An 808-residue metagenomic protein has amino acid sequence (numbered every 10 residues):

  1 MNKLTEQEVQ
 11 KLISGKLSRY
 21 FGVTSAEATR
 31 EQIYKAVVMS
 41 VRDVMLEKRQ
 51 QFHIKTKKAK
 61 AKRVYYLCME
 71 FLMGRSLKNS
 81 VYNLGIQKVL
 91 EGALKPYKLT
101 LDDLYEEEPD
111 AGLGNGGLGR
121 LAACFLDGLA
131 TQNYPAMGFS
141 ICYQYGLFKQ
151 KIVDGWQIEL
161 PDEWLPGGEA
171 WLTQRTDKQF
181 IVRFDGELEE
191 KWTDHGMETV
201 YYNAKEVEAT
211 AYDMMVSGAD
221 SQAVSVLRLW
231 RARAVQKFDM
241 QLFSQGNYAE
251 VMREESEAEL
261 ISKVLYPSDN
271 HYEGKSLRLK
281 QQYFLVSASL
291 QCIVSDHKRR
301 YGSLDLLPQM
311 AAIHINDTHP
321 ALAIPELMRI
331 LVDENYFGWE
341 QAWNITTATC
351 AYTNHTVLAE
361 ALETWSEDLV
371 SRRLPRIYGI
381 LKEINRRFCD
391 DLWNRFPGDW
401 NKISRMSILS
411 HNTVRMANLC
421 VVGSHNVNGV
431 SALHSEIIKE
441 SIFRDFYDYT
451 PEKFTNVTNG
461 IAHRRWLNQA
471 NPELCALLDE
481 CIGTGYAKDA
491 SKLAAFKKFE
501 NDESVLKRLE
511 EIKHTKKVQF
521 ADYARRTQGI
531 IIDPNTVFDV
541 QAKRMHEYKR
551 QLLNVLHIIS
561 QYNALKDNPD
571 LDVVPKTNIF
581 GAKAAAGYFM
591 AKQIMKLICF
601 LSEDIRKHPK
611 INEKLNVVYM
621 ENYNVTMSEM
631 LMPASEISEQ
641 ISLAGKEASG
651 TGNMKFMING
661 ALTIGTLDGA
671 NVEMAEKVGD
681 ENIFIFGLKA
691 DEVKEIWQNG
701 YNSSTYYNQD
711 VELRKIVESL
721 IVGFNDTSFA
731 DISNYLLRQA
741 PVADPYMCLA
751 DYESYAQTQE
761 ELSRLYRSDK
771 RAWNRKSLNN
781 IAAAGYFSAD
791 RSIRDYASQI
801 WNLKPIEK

Functional and structural regions predicted by a protein language model:
M1-K808: A conserved ligand/cofactor-binding region detector
